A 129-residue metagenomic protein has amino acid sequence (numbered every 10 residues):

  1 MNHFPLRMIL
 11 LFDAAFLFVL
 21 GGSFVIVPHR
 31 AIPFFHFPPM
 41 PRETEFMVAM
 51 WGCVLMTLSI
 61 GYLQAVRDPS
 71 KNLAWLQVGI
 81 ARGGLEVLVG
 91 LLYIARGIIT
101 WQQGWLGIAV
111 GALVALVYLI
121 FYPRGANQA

Functional and structural regions predicted by a protein language model:
N2-A15, A74-V78: Interfacial segments of alpha-helical transmembrane regions
P5-L10, L17-E45: Membrane-helix boundary elements
V19-F24, E43-V66, I80-L85: Core segments of alpha-helical transmembrane spans in multipass integral membrane proteins
F35-E43, W75-Q77, I98-V110: Non-cytosolic membrane-interface motifs at loop->transmembrane helix junctions
I60-A74, I94: Juxtamembrane helix-break-helix junctions at the cytosolic face of small multi-pass alpha-helical membrane proteins
W75-L91, G111-V114: Hydrophobic alpha-helical membrane segments
L88-W105, Y122-R124: Membrane-helix boundary connector in multi-pass membrane proteins
A112-A129: Membrane-water interface at the C-terminal end of transmembrane alpha helices
